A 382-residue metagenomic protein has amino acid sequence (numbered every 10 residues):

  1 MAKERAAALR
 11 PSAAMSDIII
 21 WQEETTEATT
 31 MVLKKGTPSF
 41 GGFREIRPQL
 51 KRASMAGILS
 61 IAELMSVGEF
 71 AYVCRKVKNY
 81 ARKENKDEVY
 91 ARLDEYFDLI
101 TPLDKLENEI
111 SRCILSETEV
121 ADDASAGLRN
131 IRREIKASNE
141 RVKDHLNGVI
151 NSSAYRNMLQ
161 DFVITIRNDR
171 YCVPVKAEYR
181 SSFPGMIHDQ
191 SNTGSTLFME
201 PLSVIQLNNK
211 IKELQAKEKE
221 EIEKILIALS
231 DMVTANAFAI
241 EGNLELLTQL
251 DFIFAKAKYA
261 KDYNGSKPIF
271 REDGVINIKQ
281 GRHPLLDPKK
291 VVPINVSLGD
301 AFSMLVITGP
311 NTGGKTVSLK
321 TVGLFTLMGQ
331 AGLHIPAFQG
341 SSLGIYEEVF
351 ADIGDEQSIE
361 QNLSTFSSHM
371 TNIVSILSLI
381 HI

Functional and structural regions predicted by a protein language model:
M1-G127, I131, N236-A239, N243-Q249 (+1 more regions): Conserved amphipathic alpha-helical "coupling/scaffold" segments that transmit conformational changes between domains
N130-K176: Extended, Lys/Arg-enriched charged tracts that mediate electrostatic binding to polyanionic substrates
I150-R167, A257-Q280: Long, charged, glycine-rich C-terminal linkers/tails
L250, I278, N311, L327 (+1 more regions): Conserved RecA-like P-loop NTPase ATPase core
G274-V292: N-terminal pre-Walker A segment at the start of P-loop NTPase domains
L285, T308, F350-S367: Flexible beta-alpha connector loops of hexameric P-loop NTPases
P293-L343, H369-M370: P-loop NTPase nucleotide-binding module
I380-I382: Conserved small/polar residues in nucleotide/adenosyl-binding loops
